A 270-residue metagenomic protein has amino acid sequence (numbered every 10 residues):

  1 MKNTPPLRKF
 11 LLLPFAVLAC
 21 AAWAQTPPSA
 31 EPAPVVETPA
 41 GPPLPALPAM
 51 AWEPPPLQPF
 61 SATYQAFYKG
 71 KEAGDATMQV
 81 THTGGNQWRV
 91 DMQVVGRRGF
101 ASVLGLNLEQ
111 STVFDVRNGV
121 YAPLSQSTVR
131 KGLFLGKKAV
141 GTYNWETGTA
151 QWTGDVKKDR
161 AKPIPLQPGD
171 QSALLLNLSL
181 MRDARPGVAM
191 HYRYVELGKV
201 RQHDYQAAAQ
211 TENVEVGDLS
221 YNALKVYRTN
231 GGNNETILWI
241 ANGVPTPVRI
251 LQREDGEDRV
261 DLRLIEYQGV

Functional and structural regions predicted by a protein language model:
K2-L12: Bacterial N-terminal signal peptides that target proteins for export
F10, A150-Q151, V248, Q252: Short, hydrophobic/proline-enriched secondary-structure or compact coil segments at domain edges
A19-A24: N-terminal signal peptide c-region/cleavage motif recognized by signal peptidases
T26-W145, R182-V270: Acidic, serine/threonine-rich low-complexity disordered tracts
G132-A173: Hydrophobic, well-structured mid-protein blocks that either form specific transmembrane helices
R160-E196: Short, structured interface segments that constitute the first stable element of a domain
